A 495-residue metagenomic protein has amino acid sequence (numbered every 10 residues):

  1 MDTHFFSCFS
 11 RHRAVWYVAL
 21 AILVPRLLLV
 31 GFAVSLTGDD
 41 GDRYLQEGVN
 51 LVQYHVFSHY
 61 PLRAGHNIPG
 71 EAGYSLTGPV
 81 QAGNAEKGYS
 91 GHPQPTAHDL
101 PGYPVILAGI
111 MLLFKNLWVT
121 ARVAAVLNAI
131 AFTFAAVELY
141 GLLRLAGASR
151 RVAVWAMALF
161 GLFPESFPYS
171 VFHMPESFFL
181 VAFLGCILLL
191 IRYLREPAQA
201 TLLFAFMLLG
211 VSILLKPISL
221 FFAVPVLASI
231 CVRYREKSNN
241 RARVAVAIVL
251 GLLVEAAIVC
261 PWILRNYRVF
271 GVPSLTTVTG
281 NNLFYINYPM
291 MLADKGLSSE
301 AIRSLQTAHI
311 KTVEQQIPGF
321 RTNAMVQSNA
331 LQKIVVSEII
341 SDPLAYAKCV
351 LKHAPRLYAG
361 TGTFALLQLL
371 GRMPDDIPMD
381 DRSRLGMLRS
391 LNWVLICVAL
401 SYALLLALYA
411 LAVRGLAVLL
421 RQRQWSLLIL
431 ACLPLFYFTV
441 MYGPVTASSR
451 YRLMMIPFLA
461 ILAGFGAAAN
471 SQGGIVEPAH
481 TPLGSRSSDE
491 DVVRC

Functional and structural regions predicted by a protein language model:
H12, W16-Y17, L139-L162, L180-V181 (+2 more regions): Transmembrane-helix signature of polytopic, membrane-embedded enzymes that assemble or transfer cell-envelope glycans
I22, A153-P164, V181, L188 (+2 more regions): Short helix- or helix-capping micro-motifs that position conserved polar/aromatic residues at function-defining sites
T37, E165-F179, L215: Short acidic/glycine- and proline-prone juxtamembrane loop motifs at membrane-interface regions of multi-pass membrane
Q53-K87, S274-P378: Membrane-proximal stem/loop segments at transmembrane-domain junctions that anchor or position
S90-A108, K115-V137, V154, Y169 (+1 more regions): Loop-to-helix entry region of an early transmembrane alpha helix in multi-pass inner-membrane enzymes
W118-L127, Y346-A431: Membrane-interface anchor segments at the N-terminal boundary of transmembrane helices in multi-pass membrane enzymes
V123-G147, G185-L189, A410-R414: Transmembrane-helix motifs of polytopic, lipid-linked glycan transferases
L145-G147, C186-L202, S212, C231-S238 (+1 more regions): Membrane-interface transmembrane helices that cradle and orient dolichyl/undecaprenyl
